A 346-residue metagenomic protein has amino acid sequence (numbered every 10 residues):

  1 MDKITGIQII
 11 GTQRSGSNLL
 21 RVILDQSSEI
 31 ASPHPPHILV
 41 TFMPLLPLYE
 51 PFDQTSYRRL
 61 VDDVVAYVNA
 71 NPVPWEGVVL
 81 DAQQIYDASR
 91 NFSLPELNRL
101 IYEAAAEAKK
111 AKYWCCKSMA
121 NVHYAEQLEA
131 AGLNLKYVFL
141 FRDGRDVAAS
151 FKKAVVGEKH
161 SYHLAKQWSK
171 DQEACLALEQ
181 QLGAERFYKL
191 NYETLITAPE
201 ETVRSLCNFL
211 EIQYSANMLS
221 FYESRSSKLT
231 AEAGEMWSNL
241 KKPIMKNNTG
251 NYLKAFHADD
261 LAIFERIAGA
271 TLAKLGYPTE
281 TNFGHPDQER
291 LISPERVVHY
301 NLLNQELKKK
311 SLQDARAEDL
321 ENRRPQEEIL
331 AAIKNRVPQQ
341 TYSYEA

Functional and structural regions predicted by a protein language model:
M1-Q8, I212-A346: PAPS-dependent sulfotransferases, especially Golgi type II membrane carbohydrate sulfotransferases
T12: P-loop (Walker A) phosphate-binding loop of NTP-binding proteins
S15: ATP-binding Walker
N18-I30: A conserved segment at the C-terminal end of the G1
A31-P33, Y188: Conserved catalytic segments around the Walker B and adjacent sensor/switch elements of P-loop NTPase domains
P33-K117, N121: PAPS-dependent sulfation machinery
H34, M43, F151-K152, A268 (+1 more regions): Short, flexible helix/strand-to-coil boundary loops that buttress conserved ligand/catalytic motifs in alpha/beta
Y102-P243: PAPS-dependent sulfotransferase catalytic domain
